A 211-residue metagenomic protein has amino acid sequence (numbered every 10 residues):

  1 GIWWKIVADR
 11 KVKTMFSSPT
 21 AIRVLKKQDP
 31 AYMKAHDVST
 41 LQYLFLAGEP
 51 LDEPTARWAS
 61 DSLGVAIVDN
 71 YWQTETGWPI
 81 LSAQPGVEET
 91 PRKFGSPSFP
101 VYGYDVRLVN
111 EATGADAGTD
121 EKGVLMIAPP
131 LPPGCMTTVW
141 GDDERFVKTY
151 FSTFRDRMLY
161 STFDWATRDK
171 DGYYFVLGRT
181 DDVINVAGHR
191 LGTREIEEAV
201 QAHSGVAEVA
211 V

Functional and structural regions predicted by a protein language model:
W4-K5, V12-S17, K26-R92, D105 (+2 more regions): Gly/Ser/Thr-rich phosphate-binding loop
A8, M15, P132, T138 (+1 more regions): AMP-binding/adenylate-forming catalytic core of the ANL superfamily
T20-R23, E49-P50, P130-G134: Alpha-helix/helix-capping structural signal
Q28, D143, H203-S204: Acidic-histidine catalytic/liganding microenvironments
T40, G64, R145, G205-E208: Glycine-centered tight turns that cap/initiate beta-strands
G48, W72, S98, D164 (+1 more regions): Active-site glycine-centered loops adjacent to acidic/histidine catalytic or metal-binding residues that shape
E89-S96, Y150-F154: Short, P/G- and charge-enriched loop/turn segments at secondary-structure junctions
F99-G103, A115-F151, H189-L191: Conserved ATP/PPi-binding loop(s) of AMP-dependent carboxylate-activating enzymes
